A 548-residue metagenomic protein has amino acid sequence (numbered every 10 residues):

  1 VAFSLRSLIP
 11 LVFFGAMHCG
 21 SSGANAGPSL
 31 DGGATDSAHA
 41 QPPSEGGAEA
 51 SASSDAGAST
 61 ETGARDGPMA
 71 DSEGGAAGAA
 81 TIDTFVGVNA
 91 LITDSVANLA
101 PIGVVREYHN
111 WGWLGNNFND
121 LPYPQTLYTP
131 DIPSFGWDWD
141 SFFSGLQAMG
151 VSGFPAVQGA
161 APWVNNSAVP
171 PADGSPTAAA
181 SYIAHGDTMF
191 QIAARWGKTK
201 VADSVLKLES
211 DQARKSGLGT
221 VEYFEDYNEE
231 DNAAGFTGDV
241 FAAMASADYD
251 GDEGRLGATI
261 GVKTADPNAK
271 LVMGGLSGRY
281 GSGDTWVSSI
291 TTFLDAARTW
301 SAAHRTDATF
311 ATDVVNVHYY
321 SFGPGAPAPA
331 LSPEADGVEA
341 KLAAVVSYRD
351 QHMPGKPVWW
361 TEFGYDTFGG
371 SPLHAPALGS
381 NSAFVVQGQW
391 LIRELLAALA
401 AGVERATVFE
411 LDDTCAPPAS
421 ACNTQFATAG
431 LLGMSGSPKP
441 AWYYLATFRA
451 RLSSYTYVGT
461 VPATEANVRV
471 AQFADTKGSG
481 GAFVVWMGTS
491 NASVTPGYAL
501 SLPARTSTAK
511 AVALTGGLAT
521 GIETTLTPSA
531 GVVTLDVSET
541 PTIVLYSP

Functional and structural regions predicted by a protein language model:
V1-I9: Bacterial N-terminal signal peptides that target proteins for export
L11-A80: Ser/Thr-rich, Pro/Gly/Ala-heavy low-complexity intrinsically disordered linkers and tails of secreted extracellular
A77-N232, F236, L276-G278, Y320-F322 (+1 more regions): N-terminal substrate-binding region of glycoside hydrolase catalytic domains
V105, I192, F224, D248 (+7 more regions): Conserved, mostly hydrophobic/aromatic
W196, D203-S210, T237-L395, A401: Noncatalytic carbohydrate-binding groove/subsite architecture in carbohydrate-active enzymes
Y365-A446, T460-A466: Aromatic/acidic polysaccharide-binding cleft in carbohydrate-active enzymes
A463-A509, L514, P541: Carbohydrate-binding surface patches
E523-P548: C-terminal beta-strand-rich structural cap/linker in extracellular carbohydrate-active enzymes
